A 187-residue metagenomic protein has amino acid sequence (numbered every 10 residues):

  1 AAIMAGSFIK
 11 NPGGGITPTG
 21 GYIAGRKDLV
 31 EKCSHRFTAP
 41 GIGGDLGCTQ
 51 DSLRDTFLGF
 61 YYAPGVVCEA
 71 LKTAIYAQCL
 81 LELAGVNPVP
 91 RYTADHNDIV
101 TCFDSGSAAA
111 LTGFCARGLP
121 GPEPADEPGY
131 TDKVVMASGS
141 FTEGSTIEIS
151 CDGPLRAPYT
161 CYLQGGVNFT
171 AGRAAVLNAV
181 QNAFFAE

Functional and structural regions predicted by a protein language model:
A1-A5, P124-A125: Short intrinsically disordered, low-complexity coil segments enriched in acidic
I3-A110, A179-E187: Active-site C-terminal subdomain of aminotransferase-like
K10-T17, K32-A39, C115-G121, D152-C161: Short, basic, helix/turn surface patches
I42, L83, F103, P120 (+3 more regions): Non-cleavable N-terminal signal-anchor transmembrane helices
P90-T142: Conserved PLP-binding catalytic core of the aspartate aminotransferase-like
A137-E187: PLP-dependent enzyme catalytic core of the Aspartate aminotransferase-like
